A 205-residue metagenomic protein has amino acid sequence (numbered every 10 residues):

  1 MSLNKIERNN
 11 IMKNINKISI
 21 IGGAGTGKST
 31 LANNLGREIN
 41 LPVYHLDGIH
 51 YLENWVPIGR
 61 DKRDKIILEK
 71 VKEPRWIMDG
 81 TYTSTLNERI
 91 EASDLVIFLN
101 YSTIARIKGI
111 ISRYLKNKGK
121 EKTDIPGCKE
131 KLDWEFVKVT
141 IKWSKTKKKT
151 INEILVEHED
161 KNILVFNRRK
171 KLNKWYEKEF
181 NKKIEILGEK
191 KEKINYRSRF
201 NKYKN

Functional and structural regions predicted by a protein language model:
L3-N9, K13-I15, E38, K138 (+1 more regions): NTP-dependent small-molecule kinase module
I20: Hydrophobic anchor at the beta1->P-loop junction of P-loop NTPases
A24: The conserved Walker
K28: Conserved lysine of the Walker
L31: Hydrophobic positions on the alpha1 helix immediately C-terminal to the Walker A/P-loop
N34: Active-site signature of alpha/beta-hydrolase-fold catalytic machinery across serine- and Asp/Cys-nucleophile hydrolases
P42-V96, Y101: Conserved nucleotide-sensing/catalytic segment adjacent to the nucleotide-binding pocket in NTP-handling enzymes
Y101-K147: A glycine- and Lys/Arg-enriched "phosphate-lid" helix/loop adjacent to the NTP-binding pocket of small-molecule kinases
